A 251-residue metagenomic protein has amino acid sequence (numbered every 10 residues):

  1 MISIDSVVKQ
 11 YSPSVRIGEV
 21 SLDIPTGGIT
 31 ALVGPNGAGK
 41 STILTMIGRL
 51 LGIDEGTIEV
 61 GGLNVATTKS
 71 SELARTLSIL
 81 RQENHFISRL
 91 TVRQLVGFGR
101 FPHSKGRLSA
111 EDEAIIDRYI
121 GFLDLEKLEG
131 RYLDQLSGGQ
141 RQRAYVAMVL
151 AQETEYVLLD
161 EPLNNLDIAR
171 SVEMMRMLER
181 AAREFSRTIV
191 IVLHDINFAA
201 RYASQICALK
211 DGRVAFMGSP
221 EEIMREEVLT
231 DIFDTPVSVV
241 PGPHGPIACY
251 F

Functional and structural regions predicted by a protein language model:
M1-I4, V8-V20, T26, A31 (+2 more regions): A short, flexible loop at the N-terminus of ABC-type nucleotide-binding domains that lies
V33-P35: The feature captures the beta-strand-to-loop junction immediately N-terminal to the Walker
G48: Helix-to-loop junction immediately C-terminal to a conserved catalytic motif
G56-N64, L73: Conserved ABC transporter NBD signature motif
G97, A110-L128, E153, L158: Conserved ABC ATPase "signature" region
Y132-L136, Q140: Conserved ABC ATPase signature
I232-F251: ABC ATPase nucleotide-binding domains
